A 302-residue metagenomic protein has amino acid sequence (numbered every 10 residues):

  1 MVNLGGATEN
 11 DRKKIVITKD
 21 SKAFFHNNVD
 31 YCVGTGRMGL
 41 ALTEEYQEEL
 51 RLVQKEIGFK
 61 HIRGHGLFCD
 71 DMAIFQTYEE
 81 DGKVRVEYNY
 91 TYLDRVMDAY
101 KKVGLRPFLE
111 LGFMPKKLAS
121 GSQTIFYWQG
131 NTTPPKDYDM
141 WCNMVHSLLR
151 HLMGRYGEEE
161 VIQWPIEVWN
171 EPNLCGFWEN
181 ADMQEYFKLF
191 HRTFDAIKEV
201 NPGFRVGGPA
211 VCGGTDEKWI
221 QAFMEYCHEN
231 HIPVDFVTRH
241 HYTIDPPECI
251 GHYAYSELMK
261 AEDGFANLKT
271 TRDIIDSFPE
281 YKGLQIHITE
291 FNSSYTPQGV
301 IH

Functional and structural regions predicted by a protein language model:
M1-K60, G64-H65: Mature N-terminal, pre-catalytic/accessory segment of carbohydrate-active enzymes
D20-K22, L52, Y156-G157, Y226-C227 (+1 more regions): Short, flexible, glycine/charge-rich loop motifs used to bind or transfer phosphoryl groups or to couple energy/partner
F25, E160, V200, E280-K282: Short, structurally constrained coil/turn elements that cap an alpha-helix or connect an alpha-helix to the following
G36, N170-P172, N292: Short, histidine-centered active-site or binding-site loop motifs used for metal coordination, general acid-base
T43, V86-Y90, G264: A conditional alpha-helix N-cap/helix-loop micro-motif detector
E44, S120, W219, P297-V300: A short acidic (Asp/Glu
E49, I244-V300: Glycoside hydrolase catalytic-domain groove-lining segments
I57-M259: Substrate-binding cleft and catalytic face of glycoside hydrolase catalytic domains, especially the flexible beta-alpha
